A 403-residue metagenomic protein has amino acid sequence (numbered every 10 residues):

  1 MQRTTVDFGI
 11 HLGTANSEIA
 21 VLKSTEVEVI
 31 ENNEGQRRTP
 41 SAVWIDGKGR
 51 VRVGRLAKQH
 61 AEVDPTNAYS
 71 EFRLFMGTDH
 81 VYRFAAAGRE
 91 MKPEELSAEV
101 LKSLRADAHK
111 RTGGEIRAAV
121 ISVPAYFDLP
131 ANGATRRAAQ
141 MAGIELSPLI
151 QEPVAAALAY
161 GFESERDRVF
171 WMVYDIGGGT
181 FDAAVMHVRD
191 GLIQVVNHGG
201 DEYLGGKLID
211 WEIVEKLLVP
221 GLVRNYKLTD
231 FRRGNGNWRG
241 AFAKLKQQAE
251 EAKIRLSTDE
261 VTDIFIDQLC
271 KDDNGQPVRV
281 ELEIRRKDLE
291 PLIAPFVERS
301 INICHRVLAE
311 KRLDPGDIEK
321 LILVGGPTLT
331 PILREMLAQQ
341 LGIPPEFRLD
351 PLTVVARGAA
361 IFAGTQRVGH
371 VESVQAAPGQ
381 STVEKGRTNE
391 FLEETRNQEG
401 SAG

Functional and structural regions predicted by a protein language model:
M1-F75, Y82, A87-E90, H109-G403: Oxyanion-binding/catalytic loops of NTP- or PPi-dependent enzymes
G88-E99: Conserved AMP-binding/adenylate-forming core of the ANL superfamily
L101-R105: Generic structural signal for well-ordered alpha-helices, preferentially at hydrophobic/aromatic core positions
